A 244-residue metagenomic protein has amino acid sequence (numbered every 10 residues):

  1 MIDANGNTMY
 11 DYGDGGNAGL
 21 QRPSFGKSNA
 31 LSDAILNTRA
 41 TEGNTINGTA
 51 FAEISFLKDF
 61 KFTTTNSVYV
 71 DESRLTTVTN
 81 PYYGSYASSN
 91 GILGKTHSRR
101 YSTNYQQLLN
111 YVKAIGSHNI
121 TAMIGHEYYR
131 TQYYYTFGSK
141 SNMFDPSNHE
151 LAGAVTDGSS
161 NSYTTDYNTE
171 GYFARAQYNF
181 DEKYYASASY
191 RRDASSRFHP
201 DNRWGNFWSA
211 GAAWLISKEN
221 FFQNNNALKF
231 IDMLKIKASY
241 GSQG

Functional and structural regions predicted by a protein language model:
M1-T45, T63-E170, R197, K218-G244: Surface-exposed loop/interface segments of Gram-negative outer-membrane beta-barrel transport/assembly proteins
G48-A50, Q107-L109, A122, A174 (+2 more regions): Membrane-embedded beta-strands of outer-membrane beta-barrel proteins, especially the hydrophobic/small aromatic
G48-S55, N66-V68: Alpha-helical support elements that line or immediately flank enzyme active sites and cofactor-binding pockets
A52-I54, Y111-K113, Y178-F180, A188 (+2 more regions): Residue-level signature of outer-membrane beta-barrel architecture
E170-F180: Structured alpha-helical segments in the cores of large, soluble enzyme domains
A186-S195, A238: Transmembrane beta-strand segments that form the barrel wall of outer-membrane beta-barrel proteins
F198-N202: Short, solvent-exposed loop/turn segments at secondary-structure boundaries
R203-A213: Short secondary-structure subsegments characteristic of cysteine-rich extracellular domains
